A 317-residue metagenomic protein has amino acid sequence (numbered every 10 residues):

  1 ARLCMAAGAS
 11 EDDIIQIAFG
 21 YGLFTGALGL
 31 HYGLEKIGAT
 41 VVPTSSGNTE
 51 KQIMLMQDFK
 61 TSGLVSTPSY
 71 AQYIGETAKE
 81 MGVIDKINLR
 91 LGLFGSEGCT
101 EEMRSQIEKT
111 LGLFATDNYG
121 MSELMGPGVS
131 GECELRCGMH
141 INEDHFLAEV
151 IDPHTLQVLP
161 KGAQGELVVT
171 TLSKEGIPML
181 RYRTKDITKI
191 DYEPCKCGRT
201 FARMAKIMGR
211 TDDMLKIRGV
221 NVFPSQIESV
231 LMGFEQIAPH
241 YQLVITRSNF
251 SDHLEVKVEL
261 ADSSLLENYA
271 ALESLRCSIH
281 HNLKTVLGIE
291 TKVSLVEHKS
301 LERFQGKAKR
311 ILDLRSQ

Functional and structural regions predicted by a protein language model:
A1-A7, L23, A71-E80: Short, composition-biased local secondary-structure segments
A1-I14, T49-T61: Conserved ATP-dependent adenylate/AMP-binding module captured primarily in the ANL superfamily
L3-A39: Conserved AMP-binding loop of ANL adenylate-forming enzymes
I37-Q317: Active-site glycine/GP-rich loop and adjacent strand/helix microenvironment that borders small-molecule binding pockets
